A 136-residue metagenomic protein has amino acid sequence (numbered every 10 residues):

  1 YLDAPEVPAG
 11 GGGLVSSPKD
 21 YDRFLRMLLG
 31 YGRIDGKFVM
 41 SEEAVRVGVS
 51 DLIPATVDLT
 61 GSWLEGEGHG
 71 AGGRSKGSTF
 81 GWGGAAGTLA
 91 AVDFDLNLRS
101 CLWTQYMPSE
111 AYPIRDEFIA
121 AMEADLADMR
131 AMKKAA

Functional and structural regions predicted by a protein language model:
Y1-A136: Catalytic loop of the DD-peptidase/beta-lactamase superfamily, centered on the K-T-G motif and neighboring
